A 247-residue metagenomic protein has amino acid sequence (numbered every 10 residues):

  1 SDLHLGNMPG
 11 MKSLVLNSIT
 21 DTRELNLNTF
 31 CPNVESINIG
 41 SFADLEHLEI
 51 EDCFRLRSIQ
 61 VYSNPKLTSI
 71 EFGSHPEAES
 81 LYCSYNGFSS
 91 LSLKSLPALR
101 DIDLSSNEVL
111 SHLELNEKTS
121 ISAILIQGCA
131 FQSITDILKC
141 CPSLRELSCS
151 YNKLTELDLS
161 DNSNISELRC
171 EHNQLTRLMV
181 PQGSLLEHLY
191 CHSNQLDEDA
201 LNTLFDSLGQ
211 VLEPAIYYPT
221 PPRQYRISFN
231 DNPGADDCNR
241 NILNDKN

Functional and structural regions predicted by a protein language model:
S1, N7-G10, V15-D21, L27-N33 (+16 more regions): Concave beta-strand-loop units of leucine-rich repeat
D161: Active-site-proximal acidic segments at structured loop/helix or strand boundaries that coordinate catalytic metals
A200-L201: Extracellular/luminal ectodomains of secreted and membrane glycoproteins with large N-terminal domains
D206-G209, N241: Surface-exposed alpha-helical segments enriched in charged/polar residues
A235-N247: Extracellular/surface-exposed low-complexity segments
